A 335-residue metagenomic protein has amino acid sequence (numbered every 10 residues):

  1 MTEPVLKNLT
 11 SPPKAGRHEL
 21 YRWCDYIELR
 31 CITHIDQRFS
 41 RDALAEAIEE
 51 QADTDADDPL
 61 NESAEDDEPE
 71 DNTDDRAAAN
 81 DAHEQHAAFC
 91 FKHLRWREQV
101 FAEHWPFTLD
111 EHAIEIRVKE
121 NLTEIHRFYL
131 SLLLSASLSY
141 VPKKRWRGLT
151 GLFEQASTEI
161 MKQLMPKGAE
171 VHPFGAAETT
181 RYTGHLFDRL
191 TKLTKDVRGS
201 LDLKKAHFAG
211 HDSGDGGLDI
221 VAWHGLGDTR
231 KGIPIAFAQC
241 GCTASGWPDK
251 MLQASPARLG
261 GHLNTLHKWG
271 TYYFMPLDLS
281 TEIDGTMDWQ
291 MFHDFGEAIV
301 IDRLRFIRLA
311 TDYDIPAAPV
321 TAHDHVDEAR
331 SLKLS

Functional and structural regions predicted by a protein language model:
M1-L152, S335: Nuclease-adjacent, charged terminal/linker segments that flank catalytic cores
H18, H34, H83-H86, H93 (+11 more regions): Histidine (H) residue identity feature
R22, D36, S40-L44, T179 (+4 more regions): Alpha-helix initiation/capping motif
L134, L186-V197, L259, A322 (+1 more regions): Generic structural signal of hydrophobic/aromatic residues within well-ordered alpha-helices of folded domains
L149-L252: Catalytic centers of nucleases
G227-F292: Active-site/pore-lining binding-face segments in mid-to-C-terminal subdomains
T265-S335: Domain-level recognition of nuclease-like catalytic cores that cleave nucleotide substrates
